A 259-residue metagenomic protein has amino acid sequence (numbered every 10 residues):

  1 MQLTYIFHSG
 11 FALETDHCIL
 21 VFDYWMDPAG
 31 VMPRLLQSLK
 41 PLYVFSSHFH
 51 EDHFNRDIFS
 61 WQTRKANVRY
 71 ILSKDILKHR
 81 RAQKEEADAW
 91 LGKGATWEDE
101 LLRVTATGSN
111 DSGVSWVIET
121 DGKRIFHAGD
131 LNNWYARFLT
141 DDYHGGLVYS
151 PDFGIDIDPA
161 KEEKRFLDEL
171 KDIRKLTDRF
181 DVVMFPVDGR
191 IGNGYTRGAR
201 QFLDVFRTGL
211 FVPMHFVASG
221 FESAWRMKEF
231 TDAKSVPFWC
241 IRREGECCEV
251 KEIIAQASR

Functional and structural regions predicted by a protein language model:
T4-H8, R81-W97, I191, Y195-R259: Binuclear metal-ion centers of metallo-dependent hydrolases, dominated by the metallo-beta-lactamase
G10-A12, S115-V117, V182: Conserved hydrophobic/aromatic beta-strand scaffold that supports enzyme active sites
G10-F49, R56-W61, L131-L176: Pre-active-site segment of Zn-dependent metallo-hydrolases
V21-W25, K40-F54, Y70-D75, F126-D130 (+5 more regions): Active-site neighborhood of phospho(di)ester-bond hydrolases with catalytic His/Asp-centered motifs
D27-V31, F49-F54, L77-R80, A95-W97 (+4 more regions): Active-site environment of divalent metal-dependent phosphoester hydrolases
P33-W97: Active-site HxH/HxHxD metal-binding segment of metal-dependent hydrolases
L39, L102, D178, F206: Structured loop/turn residues at beta-strand edges in well-structured enzyme cores
Y70-I125, L131, Y135, D142-H144 (+1 more regions): Metallo-beta-lactamase
